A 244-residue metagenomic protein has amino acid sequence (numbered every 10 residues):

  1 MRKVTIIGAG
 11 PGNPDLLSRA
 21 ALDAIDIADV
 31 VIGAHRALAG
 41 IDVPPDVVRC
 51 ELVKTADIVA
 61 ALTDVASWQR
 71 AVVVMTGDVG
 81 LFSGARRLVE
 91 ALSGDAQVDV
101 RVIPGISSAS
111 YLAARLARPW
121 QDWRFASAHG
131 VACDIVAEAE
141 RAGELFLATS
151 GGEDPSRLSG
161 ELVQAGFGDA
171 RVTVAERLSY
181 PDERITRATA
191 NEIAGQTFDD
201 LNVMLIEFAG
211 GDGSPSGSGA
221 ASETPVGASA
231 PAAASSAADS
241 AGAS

Functional and structural regions predicted by a protein language model:
M1-I106, S110-Y111, G130-C133, P225-A230 (+1 more regions): Class I S-adenosyl-L-methionine
R2-I6, R70-A71, R141-S244: A contiguous loop/helix-start segment that scaffolds small-molecule binding in enzyme catalytic cores
D23-A24, V65-A66, S93-G94, L116-P119 (+4 more regions): Solvent-exposed alpha-helices and their adjacent loops that cap or buttress functional pockets in soluble metabolic
R49-E51, A117-Q121, T189-E192: Short, hinge-like loop/turn segments at secondary-structure boundaries
A85, L112-A114, V136-A137, E183-R187: Short, well-ordered secondary-structure micro-motifs
R86, E90, A114, G160 (+1 more regions): Short, well-ordered alpha-helices that flank and scaffold nucleotide-derived cofactor binding pockets
P104, S127, E176: Short loop/edge segments at beta-strand edges and connector loops that shape dinucleotide/nucleotide cofactor-binding
A109-G143, S150-G151: Short, glycine-/small-residue-rich phosphate/pyrophosphate-handling segment
